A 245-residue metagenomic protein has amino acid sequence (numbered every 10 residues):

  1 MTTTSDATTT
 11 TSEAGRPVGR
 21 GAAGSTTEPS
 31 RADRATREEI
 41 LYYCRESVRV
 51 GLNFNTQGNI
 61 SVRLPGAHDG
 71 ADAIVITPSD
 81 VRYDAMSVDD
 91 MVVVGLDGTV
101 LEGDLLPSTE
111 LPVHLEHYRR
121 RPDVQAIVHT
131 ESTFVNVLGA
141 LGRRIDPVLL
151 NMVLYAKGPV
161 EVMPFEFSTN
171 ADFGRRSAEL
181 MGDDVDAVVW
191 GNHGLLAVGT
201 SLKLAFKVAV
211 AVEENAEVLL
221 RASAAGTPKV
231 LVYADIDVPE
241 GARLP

Functional and structural regions predicted by a protein language model:
T2-P245: Glycine-rich flexible loops
